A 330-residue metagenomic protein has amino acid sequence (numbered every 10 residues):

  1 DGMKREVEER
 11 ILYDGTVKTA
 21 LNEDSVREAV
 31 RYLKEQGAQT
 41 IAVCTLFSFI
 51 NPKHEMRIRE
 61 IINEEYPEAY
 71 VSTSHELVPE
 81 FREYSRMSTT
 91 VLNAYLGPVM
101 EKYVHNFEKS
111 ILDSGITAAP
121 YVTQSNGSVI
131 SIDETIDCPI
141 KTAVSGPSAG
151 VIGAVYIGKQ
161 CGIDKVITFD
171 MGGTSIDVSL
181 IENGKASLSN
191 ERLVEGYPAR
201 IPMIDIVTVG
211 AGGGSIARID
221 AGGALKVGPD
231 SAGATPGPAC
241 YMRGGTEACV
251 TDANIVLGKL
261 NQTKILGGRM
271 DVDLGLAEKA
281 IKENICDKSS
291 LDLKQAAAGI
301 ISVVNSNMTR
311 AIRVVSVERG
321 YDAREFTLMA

Functional and structural regions predicted by a protein language model:
D1-A330: N-terminally biased helix-coil "hinge/interface" segments that flank
